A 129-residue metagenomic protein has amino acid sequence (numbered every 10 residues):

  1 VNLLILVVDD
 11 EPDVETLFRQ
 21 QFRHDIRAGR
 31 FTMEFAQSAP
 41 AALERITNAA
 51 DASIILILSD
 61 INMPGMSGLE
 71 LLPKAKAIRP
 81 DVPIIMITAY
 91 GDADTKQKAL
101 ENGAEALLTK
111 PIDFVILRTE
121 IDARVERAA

Functional and structural regions predicted by a protein language model:
P12-F35: Two-component/phosphorelay signaling modules centered on CheY-like receiver
S38-A41, S67-E70: Acidic catalytic/metal-coordinating carboxylates
D51-L58: Active-site beta3 strand of CheY-like receiver
M63: Receiver (REC) domain active-site loop signature in two-component systems and cognate sites in sensor histidine kinases
E70, A77, G91-A106, T119: Alpha4 helix (beta4-alpha4-beta5 surface) of REC/receiver domains from two-component response regulators
K110: A Lys-centered signature of the CheY-like receiver
D113, D122: Receiver (REC) domain switch/active-site region of two-component response regulators
